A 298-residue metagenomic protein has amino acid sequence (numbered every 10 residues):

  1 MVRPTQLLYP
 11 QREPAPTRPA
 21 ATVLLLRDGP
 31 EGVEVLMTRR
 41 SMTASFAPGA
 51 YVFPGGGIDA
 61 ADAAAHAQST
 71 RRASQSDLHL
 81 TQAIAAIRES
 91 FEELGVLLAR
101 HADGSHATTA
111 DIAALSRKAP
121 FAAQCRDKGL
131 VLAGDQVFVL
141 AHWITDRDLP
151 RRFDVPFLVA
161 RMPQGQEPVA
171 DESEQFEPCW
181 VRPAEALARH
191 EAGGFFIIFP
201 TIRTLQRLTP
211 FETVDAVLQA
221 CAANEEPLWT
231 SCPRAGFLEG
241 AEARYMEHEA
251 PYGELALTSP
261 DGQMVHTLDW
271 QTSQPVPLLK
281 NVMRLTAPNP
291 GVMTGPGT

Functional and structural regions predicted by a protein language model:
M1-P277: N-terminal leader/linker segments that precede catalytic domains of diphosphate-processing enzymes
P275, K280-T298: Conserved beta-strand hairpin/beta-sheet module of binuclear metal-dependent hydrolase folds, prominently
